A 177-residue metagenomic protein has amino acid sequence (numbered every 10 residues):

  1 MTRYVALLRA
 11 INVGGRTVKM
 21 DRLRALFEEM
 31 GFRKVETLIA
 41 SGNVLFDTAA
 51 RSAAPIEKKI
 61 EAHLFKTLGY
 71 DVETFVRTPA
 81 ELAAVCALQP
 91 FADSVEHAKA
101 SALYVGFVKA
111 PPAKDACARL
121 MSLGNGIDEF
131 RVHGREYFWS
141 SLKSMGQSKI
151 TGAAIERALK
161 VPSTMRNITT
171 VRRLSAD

Functional and structural regions predicted by a protein language model:
T2-S41, L45-D177: Surface-exposed, charge/polar-rich loops and edge strands
